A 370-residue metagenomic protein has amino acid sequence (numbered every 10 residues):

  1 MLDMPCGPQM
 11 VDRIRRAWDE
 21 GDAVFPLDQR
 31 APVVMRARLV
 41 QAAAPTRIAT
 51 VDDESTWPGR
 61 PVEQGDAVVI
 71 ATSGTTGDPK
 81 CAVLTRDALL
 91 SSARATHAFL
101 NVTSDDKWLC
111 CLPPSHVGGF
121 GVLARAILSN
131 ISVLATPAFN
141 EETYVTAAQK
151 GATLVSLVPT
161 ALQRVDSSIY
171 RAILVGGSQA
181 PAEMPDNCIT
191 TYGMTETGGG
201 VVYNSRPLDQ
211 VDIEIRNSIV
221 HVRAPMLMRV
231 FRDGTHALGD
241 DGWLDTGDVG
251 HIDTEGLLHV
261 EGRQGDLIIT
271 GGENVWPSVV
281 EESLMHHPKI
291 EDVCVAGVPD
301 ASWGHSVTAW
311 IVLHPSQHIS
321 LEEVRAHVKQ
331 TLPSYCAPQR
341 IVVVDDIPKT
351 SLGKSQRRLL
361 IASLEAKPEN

Functional and structural regions predicted by a protein language model:
M4-C6, F25-R38, I131-K150, V275-V280: ATP-dependent adenylate-forming carboxylate-activation enzymes
M4-C6, S55-A71, D78, N101-K107 (+1 more regions): Conserved pre-ATP/AMP-binding loop-to-beta segment of ANL
Q41-A49, K80-R164: AMP-binding/adenylate-forming
D66-C81, S178, G193-E196: Conserved adenylation A10 loop of the ANL superfamily
S156-L157, A161-P207, D212-E214: Gly/Ser/Thr-rich phosphate-binding loop
P207, I215-G242, L257, R263 (+1 more regions): Conserved ATP/PPi-binding loop(s) of AMP-dependent carboxylate-activating enzymes
V249-C336, S355: AMP-binding/adenylate-forming catalytic core of the ANL superfamily
P333-K354: AMP-binding/adenylate-forming catalytic domain of the ANL superfamily
